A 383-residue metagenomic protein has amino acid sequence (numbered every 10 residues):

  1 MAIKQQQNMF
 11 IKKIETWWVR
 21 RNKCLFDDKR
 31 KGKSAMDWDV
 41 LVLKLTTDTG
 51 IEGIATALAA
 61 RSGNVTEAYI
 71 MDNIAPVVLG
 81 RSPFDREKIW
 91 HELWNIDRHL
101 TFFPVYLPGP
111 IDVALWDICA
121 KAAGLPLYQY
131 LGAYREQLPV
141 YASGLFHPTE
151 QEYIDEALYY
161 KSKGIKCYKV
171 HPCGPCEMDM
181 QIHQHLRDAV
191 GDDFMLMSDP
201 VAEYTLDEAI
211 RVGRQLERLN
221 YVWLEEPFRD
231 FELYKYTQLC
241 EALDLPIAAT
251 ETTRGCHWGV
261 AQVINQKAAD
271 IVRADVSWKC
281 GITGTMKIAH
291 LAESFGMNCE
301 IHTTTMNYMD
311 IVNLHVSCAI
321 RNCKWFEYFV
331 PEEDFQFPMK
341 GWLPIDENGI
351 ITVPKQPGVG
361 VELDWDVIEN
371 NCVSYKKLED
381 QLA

Functional and structural regions predicted by a protein language model:
A2-I54, L58-A59, P331-F337: Structured beta-strand/loop patches that form or line metal/cofactor-binding pockets in enzymes
I11, G50, I74, I111 (+7 more regions): Conserved, mostly hydrophobic/aromatic
I14, T46-A122: Metal- or metallocofactor-binding catalytic centers and their adjacent structured scaffolds across diverse enzyme
A57, A142-G144, V170-P172, S198-A202 (+6 more regions): A cross-domain feature marking catalytic cores of carbohydrate-active enzymes and several ubiquitous metabolic/repair
F103, D112-H147: Glycine-rich, aromatic-flanked loop segments that form ligand/cofactor-binding clefts across common enzyme folds
A133-L243: Metal-dependent enolase-superfamily TIM-barrel catalytic cores that perform enediolate-based chemistry
R214, N220, F231-I350: Shared catalytic-loop signature of beta/alpha-barrel
E332-A383: C-terminal extensions of enzymes
